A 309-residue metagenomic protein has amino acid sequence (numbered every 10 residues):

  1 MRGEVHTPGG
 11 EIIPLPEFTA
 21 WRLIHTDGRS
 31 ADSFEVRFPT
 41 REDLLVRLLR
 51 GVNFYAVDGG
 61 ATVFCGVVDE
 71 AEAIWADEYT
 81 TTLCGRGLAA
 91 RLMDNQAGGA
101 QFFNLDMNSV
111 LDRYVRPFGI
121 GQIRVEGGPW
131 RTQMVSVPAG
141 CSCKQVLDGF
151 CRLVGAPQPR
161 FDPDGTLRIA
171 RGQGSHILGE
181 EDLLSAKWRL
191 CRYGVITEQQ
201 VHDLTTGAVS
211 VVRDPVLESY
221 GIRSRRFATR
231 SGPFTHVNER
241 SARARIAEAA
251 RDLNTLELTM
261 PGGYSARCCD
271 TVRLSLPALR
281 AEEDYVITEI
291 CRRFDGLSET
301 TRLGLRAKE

Functional and structural regions predicted by a protein language model:
M1-P8, P39-A73, F103-P117, P261-D284 (+1 more regions): Short, acidic/charged, Gly/Pro-enriched secondary-structure junctions
M1-Q96, R152-G155, R160, Q173-R189: Assembly/oligomerization scaffold segments
M1-V5, D148, R152, R160-L297 (+1 more regions): Acidic, small/polar-enriched beta strand-loop surface segments
F18, A31-S33, V63, E78-T80 (+5 more regions): Extracytoplasmic
H25-E42, Y79-A90, V201, D252-M260 (+2 more regions): Oligomerization/assembly interface segments of phage tail-like spikes and tubes
G51-N53, G98-N104, D182-K187, V216-E218 (+1 more regions): Short intrinsically disordered coil segments
T80, C84-Y193: Charged- and aromatic-enriched interaction segments used to assemble and dock large macromolecular complexes
